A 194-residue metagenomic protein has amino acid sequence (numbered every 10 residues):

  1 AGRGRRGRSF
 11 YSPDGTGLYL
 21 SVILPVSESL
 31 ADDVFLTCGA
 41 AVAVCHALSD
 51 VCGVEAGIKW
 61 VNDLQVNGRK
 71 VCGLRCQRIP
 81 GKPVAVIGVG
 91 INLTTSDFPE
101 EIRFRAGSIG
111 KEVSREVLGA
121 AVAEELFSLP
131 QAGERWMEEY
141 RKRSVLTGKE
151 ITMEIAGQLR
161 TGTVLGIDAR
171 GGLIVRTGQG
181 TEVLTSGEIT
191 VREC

Functional and structural regions predicted by a protein language model:
R5-E28, D32, L36-A40: DPxDG-like acidic metal-binding loop motif
E28-A56, V66-C194: Long, positively charged amphipathic alpha-helical accessory segments at protein N-termini or as interdomain linkers
